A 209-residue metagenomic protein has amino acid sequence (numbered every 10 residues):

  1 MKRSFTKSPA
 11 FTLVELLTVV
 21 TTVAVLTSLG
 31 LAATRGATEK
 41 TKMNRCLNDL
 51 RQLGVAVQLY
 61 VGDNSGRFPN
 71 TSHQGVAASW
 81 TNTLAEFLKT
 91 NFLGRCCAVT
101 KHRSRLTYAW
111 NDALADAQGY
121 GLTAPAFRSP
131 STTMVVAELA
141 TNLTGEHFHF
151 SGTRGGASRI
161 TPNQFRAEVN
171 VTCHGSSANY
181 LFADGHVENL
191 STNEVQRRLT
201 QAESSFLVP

Functional and structural regions predicted by a protein language model:
M1-T6: N-terminal secretory signal peptides that target proteins for export/translocation
K7-A37: N-terminal single-pass transmembrane signal-anchor helix
P9, K42-M43: Catalytic-site/binding-pocket detector for metal-dependent nucleotidyl cyclases and the c-di-GMP signaling machinery
V19, K40, E188: Detector for the N-terminal beta1/A-loop initiation region of ABC nucleotide-binding domains
N44-P209: Short, well-structured segments within or immediately adjacent to enzyme catalytic domains that line ligand-binding
